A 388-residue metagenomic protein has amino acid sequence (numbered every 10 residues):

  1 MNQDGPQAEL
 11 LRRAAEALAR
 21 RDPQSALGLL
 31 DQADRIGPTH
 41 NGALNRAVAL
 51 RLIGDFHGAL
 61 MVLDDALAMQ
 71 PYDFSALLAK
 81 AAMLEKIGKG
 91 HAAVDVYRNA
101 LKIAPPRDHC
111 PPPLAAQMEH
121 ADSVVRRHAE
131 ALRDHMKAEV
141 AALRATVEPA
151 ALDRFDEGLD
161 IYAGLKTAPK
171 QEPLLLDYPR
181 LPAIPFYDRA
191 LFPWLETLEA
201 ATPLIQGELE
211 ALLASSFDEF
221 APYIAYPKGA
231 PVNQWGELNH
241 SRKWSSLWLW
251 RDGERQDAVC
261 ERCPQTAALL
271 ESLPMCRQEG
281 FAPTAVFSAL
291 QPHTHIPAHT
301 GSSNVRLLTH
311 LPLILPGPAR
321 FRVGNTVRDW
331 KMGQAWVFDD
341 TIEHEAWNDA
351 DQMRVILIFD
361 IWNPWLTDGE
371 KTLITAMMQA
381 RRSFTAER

Functional and structural regions predicted by a protein language model:
D4, G37-P38, P71, P105: Short coil turns that delineate tetratricopeptide repeat
G42-A43, A76, C110: TPR alpha-solenoid repeat register
A68, A82, K86-V94, R98-V286 (+3 more regions): Fe(II)/2-oxoglutarate oxygenase catalytic core
I314-M332: A short beta-strand-loop-beta hairpin characteristic of the jelly-roll/cupin
